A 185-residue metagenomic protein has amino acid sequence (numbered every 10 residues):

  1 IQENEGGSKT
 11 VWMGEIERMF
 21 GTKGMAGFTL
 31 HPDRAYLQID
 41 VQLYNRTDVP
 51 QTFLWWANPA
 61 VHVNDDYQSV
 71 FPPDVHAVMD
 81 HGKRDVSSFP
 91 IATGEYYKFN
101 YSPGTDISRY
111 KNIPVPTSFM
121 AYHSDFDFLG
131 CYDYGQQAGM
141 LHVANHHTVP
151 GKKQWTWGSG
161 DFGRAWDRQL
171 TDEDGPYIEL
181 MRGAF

Functional and structural regions predicted by a protein language model:
I1-A35, F162-A184: Extended, loop-rich substrate-binding clefts of extracytoplasmic carbohydrate-active enzymes
A35, R46-A184: A contiguous, surface-exposed recognition patch within enzymatic or periplasmic domains that forms
L37-I39: Hydrophobic core residues within well-ordered beta-strands of beta-rich domains
